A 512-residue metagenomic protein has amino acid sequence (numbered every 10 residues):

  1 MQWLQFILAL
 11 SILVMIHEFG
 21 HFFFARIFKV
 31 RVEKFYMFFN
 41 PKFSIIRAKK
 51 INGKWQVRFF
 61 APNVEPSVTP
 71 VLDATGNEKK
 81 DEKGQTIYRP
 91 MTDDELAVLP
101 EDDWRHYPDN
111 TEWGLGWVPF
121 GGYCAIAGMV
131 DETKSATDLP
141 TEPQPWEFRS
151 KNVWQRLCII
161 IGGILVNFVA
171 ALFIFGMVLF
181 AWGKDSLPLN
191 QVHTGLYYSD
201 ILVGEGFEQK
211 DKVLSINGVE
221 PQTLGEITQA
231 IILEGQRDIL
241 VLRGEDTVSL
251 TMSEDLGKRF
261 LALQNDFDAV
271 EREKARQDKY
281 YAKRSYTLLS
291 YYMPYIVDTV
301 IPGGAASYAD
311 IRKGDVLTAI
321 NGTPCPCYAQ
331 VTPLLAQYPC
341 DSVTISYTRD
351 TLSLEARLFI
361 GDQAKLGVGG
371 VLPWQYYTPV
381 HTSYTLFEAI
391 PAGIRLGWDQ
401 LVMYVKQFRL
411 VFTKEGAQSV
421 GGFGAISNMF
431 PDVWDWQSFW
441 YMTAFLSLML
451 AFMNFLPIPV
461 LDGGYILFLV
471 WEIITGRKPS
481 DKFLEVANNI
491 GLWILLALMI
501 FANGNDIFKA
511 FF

Functional and structural regions predicted by a protein language model:
Q2-L139, M453-T475: Small-residue-rich helix-interface/hinge motifs
Q5-A9, I16, I27-K29, K34 (+4 more regions): Internal alpha-helical transmembrane segments
W55-V64, T69, G491-K509: Primarily interfacial, aromatic-capped hydrophobic alpha-helices that serve as membrane anchors
M129-A136, F148-K151, T194-K258, N321: Juxtamembrane extramembrane loops of integral membrane proteins
D138-W154, A269-S307, V316-A319, T323-F452 (+2 more regions): Functional transmembrane alpha-helices
I160-L196, I227-G235, L240, T247-T299 (+2 more regions): PDZ/PDZ-like peptide-tail recognition elements
F173-A181, A451, F455, M499-D506: Hydrophobic membrane-targeting alpha-helices
V178-Q222, D278-A319, T323-P326: PDZ/PDZ-like domain segments forming the peptide/carboxylate-binding groove, activating on the N-terminal beta-strands
